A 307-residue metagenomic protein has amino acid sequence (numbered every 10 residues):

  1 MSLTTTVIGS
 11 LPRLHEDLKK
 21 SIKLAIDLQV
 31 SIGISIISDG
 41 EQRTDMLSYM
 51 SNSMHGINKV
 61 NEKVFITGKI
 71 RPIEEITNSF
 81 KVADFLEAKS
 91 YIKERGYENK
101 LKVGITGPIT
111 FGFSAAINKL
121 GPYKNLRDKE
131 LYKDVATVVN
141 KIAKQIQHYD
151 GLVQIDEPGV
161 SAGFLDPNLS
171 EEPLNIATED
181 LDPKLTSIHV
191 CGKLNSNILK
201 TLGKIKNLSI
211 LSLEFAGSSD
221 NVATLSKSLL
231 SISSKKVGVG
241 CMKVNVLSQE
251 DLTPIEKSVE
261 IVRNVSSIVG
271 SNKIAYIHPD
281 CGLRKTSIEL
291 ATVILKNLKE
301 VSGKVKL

Functional and structural regions predicted by a protein language model:
M1-L307: Domain-level signal for soluble alpha/beta catalytic cores
